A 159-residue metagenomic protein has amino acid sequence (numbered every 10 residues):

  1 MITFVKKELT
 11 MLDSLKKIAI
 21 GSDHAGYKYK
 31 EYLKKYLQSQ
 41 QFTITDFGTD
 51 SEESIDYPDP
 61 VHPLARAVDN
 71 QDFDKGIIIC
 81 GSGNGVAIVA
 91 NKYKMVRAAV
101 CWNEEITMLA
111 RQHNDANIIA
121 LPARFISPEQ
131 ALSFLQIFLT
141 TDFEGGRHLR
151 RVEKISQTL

Functional and structural regions predicted by a protein language model:
M1-T10: Short, Lys/Arg-enriched N-terminal segments with co-localized hydrophobic residues within the first ~10-30 amino acids
L15, D72-D74, D115: Short, high-confidence coil segments that cap the C-terminus of an alpha-helix and link into the following beta-strand
I20-Q38: Glycine-rich phosphate/diphosphate-binding loop of Rossmann-like nucleotide-binding domains
G21, E104-L159: C-terminal binding/interaction regions
Q40, Y93-K94, N114: Short, structured coil segments at secondary-structure junctions
T43-S54: A short beta-strand-loop structural module common to alpha/beta enzyme folds
E53-H62: Structural motif
P63-V100: Helix-adjacent hinge/juxtasegments
